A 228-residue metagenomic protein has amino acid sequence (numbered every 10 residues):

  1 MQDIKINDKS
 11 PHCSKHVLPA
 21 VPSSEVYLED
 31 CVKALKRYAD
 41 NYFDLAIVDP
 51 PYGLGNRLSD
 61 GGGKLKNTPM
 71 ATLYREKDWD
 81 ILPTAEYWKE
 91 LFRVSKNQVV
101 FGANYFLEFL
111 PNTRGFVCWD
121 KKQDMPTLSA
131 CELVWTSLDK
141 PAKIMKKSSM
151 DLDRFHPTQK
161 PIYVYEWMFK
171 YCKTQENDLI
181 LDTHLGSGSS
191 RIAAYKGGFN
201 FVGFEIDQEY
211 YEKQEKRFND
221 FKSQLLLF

Functional and structural regions predicted by a protein language model:
M1-L181, G188-F228: Class I S-adenosyl-L-methionine-dependent methyltransferase catalytic core
